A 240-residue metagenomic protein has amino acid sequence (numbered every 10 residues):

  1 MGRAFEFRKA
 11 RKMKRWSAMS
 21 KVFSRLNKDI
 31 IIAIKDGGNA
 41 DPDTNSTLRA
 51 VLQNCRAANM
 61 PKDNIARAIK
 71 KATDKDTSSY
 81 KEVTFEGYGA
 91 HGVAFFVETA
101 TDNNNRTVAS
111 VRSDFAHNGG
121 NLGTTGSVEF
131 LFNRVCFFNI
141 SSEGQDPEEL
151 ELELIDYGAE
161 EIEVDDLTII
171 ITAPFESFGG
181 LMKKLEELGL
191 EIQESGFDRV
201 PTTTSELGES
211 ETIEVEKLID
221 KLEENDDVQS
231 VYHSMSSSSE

Functional and structural regions predicted by a protein language model:
M1-G123, V128-F137, H233: N-terminal cationic and glycine-rich segments that engage phosphates or anionic surfaces
F137-E240: Positively charged, low-complexity, intrinsically disordered RNA-binding extensions
